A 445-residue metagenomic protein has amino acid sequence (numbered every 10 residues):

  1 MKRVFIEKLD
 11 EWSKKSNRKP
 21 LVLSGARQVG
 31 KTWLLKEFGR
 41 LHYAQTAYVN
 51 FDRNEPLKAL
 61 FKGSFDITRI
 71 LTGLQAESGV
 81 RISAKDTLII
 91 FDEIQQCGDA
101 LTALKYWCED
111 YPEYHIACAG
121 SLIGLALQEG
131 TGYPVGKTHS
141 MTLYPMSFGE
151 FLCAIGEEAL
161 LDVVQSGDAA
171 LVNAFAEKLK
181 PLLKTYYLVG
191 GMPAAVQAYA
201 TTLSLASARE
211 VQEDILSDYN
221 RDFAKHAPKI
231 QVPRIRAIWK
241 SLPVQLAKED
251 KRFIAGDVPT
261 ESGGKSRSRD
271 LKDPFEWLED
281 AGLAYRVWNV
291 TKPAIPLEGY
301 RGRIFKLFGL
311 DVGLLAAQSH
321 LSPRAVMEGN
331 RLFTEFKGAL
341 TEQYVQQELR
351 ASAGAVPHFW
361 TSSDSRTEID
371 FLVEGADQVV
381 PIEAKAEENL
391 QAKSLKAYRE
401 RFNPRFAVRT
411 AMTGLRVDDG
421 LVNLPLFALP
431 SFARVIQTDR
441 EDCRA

Functional and structural regions predicted by a protein language model:
M1-S16: Pre-Walker A adenine-sensing motif
K31: Conserved lysine of the Walker
L34, F38: Hydrophobic positions on the alpha1 helix immediately C-terminal to the Walker A/P-loop
N54-A84: Short glycine-rich substrate-engagement loop in P-loop NTPases that contacts/grips substrate
I90, H115-S121, T142: Structural recognition of the conserved hydrophobic beta-strand(s) that form the central parallel beta-sheet of P-loop
Q128-K248: Interdomain motor-coupling "hinge/lid" segment immediately C-terminal to the ATP-binding subdomain of NTP-driven enzymes
A200-E368, L372-V373: Accessory nucleic acid-recognition modules appended to NTPase machines
V345, L349, I369-E388, A407: Conserved catalytic cores of phosphodiester-cleaving nucleases, focusing on short active-site segments
